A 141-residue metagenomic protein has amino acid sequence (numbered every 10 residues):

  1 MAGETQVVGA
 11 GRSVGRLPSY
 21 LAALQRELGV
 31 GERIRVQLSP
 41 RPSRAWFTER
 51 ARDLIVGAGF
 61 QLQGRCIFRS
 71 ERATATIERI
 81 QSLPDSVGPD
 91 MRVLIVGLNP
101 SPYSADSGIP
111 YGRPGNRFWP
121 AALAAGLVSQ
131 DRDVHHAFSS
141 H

Functional and structural regions predicted by a protein language model:
M1-L38: An N-terminal amphipathic alpha-helical segment
A2, R41-R50, L54, A58-H141: A polyanion-binding, active-site-adjacent surface
